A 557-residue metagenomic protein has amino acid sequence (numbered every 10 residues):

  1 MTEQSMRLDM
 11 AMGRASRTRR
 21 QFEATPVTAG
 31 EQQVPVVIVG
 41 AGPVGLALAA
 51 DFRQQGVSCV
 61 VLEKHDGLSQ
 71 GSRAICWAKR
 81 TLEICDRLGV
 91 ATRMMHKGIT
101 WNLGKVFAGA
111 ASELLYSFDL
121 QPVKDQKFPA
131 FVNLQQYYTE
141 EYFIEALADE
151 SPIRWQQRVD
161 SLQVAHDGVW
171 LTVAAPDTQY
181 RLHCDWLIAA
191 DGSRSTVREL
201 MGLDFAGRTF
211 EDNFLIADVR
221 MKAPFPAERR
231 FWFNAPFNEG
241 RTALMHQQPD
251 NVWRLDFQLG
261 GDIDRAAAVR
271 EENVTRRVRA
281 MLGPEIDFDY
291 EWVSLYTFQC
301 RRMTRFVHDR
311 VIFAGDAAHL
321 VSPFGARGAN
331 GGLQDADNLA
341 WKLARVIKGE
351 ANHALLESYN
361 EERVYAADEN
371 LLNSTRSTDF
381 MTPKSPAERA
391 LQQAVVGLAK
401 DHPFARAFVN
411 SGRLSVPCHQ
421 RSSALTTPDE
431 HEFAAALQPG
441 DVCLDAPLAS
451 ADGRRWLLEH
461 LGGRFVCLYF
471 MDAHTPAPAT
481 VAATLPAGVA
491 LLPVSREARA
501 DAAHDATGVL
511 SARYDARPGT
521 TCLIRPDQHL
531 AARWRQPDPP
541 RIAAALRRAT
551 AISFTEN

Functional and structural regions predicted by a protein language model:
T2-P35, V39, Q54-Q55, G109-A111 (+7 more regions): Helical substrate-recognition/capping region of FAD-dependent monooxygenase/halogenase enzymes
A11-T18, P249-N251, A266-G331, A351 (+3 more regions): FAD/FMN-dependent oxidoreductases across multiple families
Q32-V34, D177-W186: Core beta-strand elements of the Rossmann-like FAD/NAD(P) dinucleotide-binding domain in flavoenzyme oxidoreductases
G45-L46: N-terminal Rossmann-fold NAD(P) dinucleotide-binding loop
R53-R73: Glycine-rich FAD pyrophosphate-binding loop
Q70-A146: Active-site-adjacent segment of FAD-dependent monooxygenases/related oxidoreductases
H96, K105, I144-E145, H166-W170 (+2 more regions): Conserved FAD-binding catalytic core of PHBH/FMO-like flavoproteins
W155-V169: A conserved short coil-to-beta-strand element within the FAD-binding core of flavoproteins
